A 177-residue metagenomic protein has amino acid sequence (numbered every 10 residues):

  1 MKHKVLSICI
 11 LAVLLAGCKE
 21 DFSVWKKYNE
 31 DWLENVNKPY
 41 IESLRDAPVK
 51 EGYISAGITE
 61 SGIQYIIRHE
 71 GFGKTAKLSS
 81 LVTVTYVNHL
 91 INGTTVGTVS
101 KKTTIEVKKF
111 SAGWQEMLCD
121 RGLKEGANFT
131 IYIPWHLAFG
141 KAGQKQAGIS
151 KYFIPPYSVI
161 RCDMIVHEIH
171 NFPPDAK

Functional and structural regions predicted by a protein language model:
M1-C18: Sec-dependent bacterial lipoprotein signal peptides
C18-K177: Cross-family detector of peptidyl-prolyl cis-trans isomerase
